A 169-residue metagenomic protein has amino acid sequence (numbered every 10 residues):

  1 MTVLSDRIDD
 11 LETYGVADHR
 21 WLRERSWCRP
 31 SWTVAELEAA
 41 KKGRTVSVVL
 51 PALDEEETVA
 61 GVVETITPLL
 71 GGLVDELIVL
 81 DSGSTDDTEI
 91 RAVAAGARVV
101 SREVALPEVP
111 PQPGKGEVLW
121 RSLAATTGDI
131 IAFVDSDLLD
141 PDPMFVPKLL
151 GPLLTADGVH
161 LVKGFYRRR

Functional and structural regions predicted by a protein language model:
M1-T65: N-proximal low-complexity "stem/linker" segments adjacent to membrane-targeting elements
T45, D75-E76: Residues at the starts of beta-strands that form the adenosine-phosphate
E64-L73: Short, acidic, metal-binding catalytic loop of nucleotide-sugar glycosyltransferases
D75, E89-W120, A125: Conserved donor nucleotide-binding strand/loop of the catalytic core
D81-I90: A conserved acidic beta->alpha catalytic loop
I131: Short aromatic/hydrophobic "clamp" motif used to bind/position activated sugar donors
D135-D140: The conserved acidic donor/metal-binding loop of glycosyltransferases
D142-Y166: Conserved donor-nucleotide/metal-binding helix-loop-beta segment in metal-dependent transferases, i.e., the alpha-helix
